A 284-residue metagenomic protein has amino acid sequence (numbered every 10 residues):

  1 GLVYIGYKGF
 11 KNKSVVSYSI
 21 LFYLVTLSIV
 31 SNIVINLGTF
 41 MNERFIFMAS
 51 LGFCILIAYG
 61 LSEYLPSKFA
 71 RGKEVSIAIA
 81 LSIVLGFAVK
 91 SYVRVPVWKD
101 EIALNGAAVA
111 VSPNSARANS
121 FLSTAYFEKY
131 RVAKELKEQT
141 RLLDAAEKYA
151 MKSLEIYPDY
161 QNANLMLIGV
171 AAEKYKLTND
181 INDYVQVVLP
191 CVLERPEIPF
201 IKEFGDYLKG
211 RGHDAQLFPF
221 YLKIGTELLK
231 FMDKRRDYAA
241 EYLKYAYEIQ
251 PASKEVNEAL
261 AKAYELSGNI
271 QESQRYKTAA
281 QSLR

Functional and structural regions predicted by a protein language model:
G1-I5, L56, G60, P96: Transmembrane alpha-helix boundary/anchor motif
G1-Y4, F10-V34, A80-I83: Transmembrane alpha-helix segments characteristic of polytopic inner-membrane glycan-assembly/cell-envelope
G9, K13-S17, F40-I46, A70-A80: Membrane-water interface of alpha-helical transmembrane segments
Y23-L27, G38-S62: Hydrophobic/aromatic-rich transmembrane helices and adjacent perimembrane loops
I33-M41, P96: Interfacial helix-loop-helix junctions of multi-pass membrane proteins
C54-K90: Signature aromatic-anchored transmembrane alpha helix within multi-pass, membrane-resident enzymes that catalyze glycan
F87-G106: Transmembrane signal-anchor/signal-peptide helices with a preference for the extracytoplasmic
I102-R284: C-terminal luminal/periplasmic domains and tails of membrane-associated envelope-modifying transferases
